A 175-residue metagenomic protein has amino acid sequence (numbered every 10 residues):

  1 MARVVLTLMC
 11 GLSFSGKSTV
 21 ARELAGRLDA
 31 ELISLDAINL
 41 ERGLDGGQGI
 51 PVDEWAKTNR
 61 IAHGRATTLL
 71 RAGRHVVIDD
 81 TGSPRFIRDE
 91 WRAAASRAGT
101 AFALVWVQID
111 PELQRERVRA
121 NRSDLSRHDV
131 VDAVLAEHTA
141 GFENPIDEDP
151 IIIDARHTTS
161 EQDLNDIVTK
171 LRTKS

Functional and structural regions predicted by a protein language model:
M1-R3: Phosphate-binding P-loop
M9: Hydrophobic anchor at the beta1->P-loop junction of P-loop NTPases
L12: P-loop (Walker A) phosphate-binding loop of NTP-binding proteins
S15, T19-R74: Conserved substrate/cofactor phosphate-moiety recognition/catalytic segment in nucleotide-dependent phosphotransferases
A37-N39, S83, Q108-L113, H157-T159: Conserved nucleotide-binding/hydrolysis micro-motifs of P-loop NTPases
E54-F102: Glycine-rich phosphate-binding loop used to anchor ATP phosphates in small-molecule kinases, encompassing both
A98-V118: Conserved phosphate-donor/acceptor-positioning beta-strand/loop module used by diverse small-molecule
D124-N165, K174: Small-molecule kinase domains that catalyze NTP-dependent phosphoryl transfer to phosphate-bearing small molecules
